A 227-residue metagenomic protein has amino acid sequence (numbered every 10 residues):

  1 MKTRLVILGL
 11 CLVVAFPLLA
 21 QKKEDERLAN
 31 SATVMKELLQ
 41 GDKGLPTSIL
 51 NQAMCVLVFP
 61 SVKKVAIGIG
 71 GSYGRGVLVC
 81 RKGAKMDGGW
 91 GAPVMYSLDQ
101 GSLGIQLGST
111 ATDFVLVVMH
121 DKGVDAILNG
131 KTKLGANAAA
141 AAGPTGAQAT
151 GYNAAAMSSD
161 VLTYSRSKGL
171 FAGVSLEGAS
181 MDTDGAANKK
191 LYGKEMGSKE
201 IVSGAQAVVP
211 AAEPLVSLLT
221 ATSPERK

Functional and structural regions predicted by a protein language model:
M1, L19-A20: Intrinsically disordered, low-complexity regions enriched in serine, threonine, proline and polar/charged residues
M1-I7: Bacterial N-terminal signal peptides that target proteins for export
I7-L8, L18: Cleavable N-terminal signal peptides
L10-L12: Short, linear, compositionally biased motifs with a strong N-terminal bias
Q21-K227: Small-residue-enriched, tightly packed secondary-structure blocks
